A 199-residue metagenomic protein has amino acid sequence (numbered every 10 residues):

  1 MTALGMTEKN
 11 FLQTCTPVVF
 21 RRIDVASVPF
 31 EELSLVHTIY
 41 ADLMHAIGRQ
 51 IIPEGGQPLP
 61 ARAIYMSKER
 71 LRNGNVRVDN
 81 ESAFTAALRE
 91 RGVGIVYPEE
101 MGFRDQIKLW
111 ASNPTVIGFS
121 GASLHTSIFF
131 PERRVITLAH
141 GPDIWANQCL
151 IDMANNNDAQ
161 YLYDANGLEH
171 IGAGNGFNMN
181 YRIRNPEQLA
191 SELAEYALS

Functional and structural regions predicted by a protein language model:
M1-S199: The feature primarily captures lumenal catalytic ectodomains of type II secretory-pathway glycosyltransferases
